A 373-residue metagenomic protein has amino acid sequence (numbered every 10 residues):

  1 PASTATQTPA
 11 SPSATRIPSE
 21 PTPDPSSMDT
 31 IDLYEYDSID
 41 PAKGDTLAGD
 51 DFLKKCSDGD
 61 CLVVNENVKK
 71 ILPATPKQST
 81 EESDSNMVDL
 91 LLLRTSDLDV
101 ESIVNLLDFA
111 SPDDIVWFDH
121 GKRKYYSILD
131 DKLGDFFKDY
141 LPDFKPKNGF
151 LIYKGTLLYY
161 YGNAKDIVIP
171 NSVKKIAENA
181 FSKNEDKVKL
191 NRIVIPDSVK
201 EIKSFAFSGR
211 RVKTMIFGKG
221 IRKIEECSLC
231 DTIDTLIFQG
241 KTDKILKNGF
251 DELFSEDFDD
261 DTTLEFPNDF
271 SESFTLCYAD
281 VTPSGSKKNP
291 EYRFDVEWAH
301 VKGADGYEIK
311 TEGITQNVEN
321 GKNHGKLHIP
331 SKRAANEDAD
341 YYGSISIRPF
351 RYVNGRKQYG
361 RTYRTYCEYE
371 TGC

Functional and structural regions predicted by a protein language model:
A2-S26: Ser/Thr-rich, Proline-interspersed low-complexity disordered segments
I31-K43, D50-D51, S57-K154, Y161-K175 (+4 more regions): Structural signature of tandem-repeat unit edges
G285-P290: Short, solvent-exposed loop/linker segments at the N-terminal edge of repeated beta-sheet extracellular domains
Y292-G303: Conserved aromatic anchor
E308-Y342: Recognizes extended acidic, P/S/T-rich segments that occur within or adjacent to Ig-like beta-sandwich modules
A335-Q358: Beta-strand-rich modules
N354-C373: Extracellular fibronectin type III
